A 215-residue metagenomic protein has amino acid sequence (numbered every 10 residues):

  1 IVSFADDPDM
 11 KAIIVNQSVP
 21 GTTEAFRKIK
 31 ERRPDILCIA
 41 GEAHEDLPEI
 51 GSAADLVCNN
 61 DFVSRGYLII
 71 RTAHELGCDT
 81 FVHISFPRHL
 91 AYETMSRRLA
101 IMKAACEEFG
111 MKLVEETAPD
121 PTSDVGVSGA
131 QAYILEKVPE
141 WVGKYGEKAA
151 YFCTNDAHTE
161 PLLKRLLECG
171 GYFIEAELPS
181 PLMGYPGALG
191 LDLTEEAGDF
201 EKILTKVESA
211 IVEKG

Functional and structural regions predicted by a protein language model:
I1, N16-Q17, C58-N59, E116-Q131: Short beta->alpha junction loops
V2-K11, R27-I29, R71, S128-E147: Short, well-structured alpha-helical segments in soluble
P8-V19, I36-G41, V82-S85, Y145-D156 (+1 more regions): Periplasmic-binding protein-like
S18-T22, A43-P48, P87-A91, D120-S123 (+1 more regions): Solvent-exposed loop/turn segments at secondary-structure junctions within structured extracellular/periplasmic domains
E24-I29, P161-R165: A short acidic, amphipathic alpha-helical/loop segment
K28-V63: Flexible loop/hinge segments that line or gate small-molecule binding clefts
V57-E115: An alpha-beta-alpha
A105-F109, L113, P161-G215: Extracellular/periplasmic periplasmic-binding protein-like sensory domains
